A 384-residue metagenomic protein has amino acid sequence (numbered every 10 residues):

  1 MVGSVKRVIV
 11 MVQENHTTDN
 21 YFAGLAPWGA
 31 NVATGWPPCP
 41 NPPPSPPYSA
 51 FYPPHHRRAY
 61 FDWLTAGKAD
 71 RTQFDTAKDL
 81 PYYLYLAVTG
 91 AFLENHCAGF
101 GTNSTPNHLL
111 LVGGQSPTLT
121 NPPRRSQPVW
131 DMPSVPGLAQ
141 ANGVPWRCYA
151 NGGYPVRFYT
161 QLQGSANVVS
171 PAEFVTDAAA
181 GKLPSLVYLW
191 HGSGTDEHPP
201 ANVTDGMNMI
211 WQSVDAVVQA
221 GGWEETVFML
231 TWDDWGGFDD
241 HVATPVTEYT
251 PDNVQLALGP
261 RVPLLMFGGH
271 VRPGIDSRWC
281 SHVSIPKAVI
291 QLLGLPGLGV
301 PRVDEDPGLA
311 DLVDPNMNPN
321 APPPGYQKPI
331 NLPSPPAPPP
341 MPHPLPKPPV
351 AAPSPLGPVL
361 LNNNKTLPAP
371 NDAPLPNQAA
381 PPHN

Functional and structural regions predicted by a protein language model:
M1-N384: N-terminal pro-sequences and low-complexity stem/linker regions of secreted or lumenal proteins
